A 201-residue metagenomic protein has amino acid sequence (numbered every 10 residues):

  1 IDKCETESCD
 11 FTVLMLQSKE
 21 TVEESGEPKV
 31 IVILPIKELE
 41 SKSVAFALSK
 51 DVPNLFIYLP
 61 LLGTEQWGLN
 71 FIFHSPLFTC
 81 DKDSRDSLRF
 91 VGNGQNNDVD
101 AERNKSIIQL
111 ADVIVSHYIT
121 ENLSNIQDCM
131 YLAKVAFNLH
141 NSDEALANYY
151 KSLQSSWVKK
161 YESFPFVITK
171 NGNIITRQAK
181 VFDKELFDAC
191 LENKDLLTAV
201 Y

Functional and structural regions predicted by a protein language model:
I1-Y201: GHKL/Bergerat-fold ATPase module
